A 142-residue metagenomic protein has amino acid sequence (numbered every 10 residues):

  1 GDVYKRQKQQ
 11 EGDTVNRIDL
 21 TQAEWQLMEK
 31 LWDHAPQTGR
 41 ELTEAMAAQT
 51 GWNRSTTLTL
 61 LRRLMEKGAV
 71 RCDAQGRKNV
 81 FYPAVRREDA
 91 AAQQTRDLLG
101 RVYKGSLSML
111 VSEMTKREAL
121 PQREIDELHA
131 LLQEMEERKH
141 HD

Functional and structural regions predicted by a protein language model:
G1-Y4: Short, small-residue-biased leader/transition segments that mark boundaries at the very start of proteins
R6-K30, K104: Short alpha-helical segments that sit at the start of domains
R6-T14, K116-D142: C-terminal regulatory/oligomerization modules of transcriptional regulators
R17-A23, Q75-Q93: Short, cationic-aromatic polyanion-contact patches
Q37-A45: Short acidic, hydrophobic short linear motifs in intrinsically disordered regions
E44-N53: Short helix-coil junctions and helix-kink-helix linkers
G68: Glycine-centered, phosphate/nucleic-acid-interacting loop/turn motifs that mediate DNA/RNA or nucleotide
V85-V111: Conserved segment of winged-helix/HTH DNA-binding domains
